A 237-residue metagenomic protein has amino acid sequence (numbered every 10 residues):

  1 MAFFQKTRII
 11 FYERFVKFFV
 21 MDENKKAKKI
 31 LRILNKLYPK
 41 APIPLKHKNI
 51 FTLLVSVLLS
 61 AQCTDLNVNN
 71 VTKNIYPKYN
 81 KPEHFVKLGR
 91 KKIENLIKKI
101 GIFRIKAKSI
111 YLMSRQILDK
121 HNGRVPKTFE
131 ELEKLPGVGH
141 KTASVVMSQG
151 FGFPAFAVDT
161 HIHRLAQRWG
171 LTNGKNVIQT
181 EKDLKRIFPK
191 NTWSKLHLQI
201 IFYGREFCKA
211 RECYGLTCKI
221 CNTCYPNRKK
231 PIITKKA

Functional and structural regions predicted by a protein language model:
M1-V16: Cationic, amphipathic, low-complexity segments that mediate targeting or membrane/lipid association
D22-K236: Catalytic cores of DNA base-excision repair glycosylases
